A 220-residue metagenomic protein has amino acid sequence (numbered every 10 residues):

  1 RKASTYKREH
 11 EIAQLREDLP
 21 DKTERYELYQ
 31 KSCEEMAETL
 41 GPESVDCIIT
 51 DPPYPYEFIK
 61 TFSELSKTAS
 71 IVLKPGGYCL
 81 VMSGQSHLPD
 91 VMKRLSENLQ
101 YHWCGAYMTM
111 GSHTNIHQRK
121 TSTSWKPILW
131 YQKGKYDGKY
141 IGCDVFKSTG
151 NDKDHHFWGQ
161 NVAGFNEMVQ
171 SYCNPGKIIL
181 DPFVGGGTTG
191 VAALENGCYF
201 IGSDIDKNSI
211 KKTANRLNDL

Functional and structural regions predicted by a protein language model:
R1, R25-T50, Y54-S203, N208-I210: Core catalytic lobe of class I
R1-Y29: Amphipathic alpha-helical oligomerization/scaffolding segments
T213-A214: Conserved SAM-binding loop
D219: Conserved phosphoryl-transfer catalytic core
